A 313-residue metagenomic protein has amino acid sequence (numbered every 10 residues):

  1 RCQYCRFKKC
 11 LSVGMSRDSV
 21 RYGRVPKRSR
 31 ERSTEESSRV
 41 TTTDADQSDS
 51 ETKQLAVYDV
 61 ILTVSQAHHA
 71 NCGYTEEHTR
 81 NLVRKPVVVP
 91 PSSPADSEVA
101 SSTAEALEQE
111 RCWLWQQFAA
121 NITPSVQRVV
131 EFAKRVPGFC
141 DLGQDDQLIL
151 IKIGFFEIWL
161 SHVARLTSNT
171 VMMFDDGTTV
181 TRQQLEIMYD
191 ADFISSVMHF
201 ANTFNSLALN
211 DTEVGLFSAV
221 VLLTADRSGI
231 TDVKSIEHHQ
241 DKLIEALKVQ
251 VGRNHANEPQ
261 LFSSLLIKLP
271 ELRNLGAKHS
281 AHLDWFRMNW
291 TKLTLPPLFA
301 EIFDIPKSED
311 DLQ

Functional and structural regions predicted by a protein language model:
R1-Q313: Intrinsically disordered, low-complexity regulatory regions enriched in Ser/Pro/Thr/Gln
